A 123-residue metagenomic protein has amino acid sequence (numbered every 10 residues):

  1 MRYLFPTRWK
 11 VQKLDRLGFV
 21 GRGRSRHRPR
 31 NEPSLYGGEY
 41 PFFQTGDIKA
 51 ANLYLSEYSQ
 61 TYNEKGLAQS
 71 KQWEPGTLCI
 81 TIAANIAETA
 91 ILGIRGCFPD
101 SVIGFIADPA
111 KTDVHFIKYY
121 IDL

Functional and structural regions predicted by a protein language model:
M1-S25: Non-catalytic DNA-recognition/assembly elements of restriction-modification systems
K13-F19, K49-L55, Q72-P75, I91-C97 (+1 more regions): Basic, amphipathic alpha-helical recognition segments used for DNA target recognition
D15-G18, P29-E64: DNA target-recognition patches
Y36-G38, W73-G76: Short, well-ordered loop/turn elements at secondary-structure boundaries
I80-T81: A generic structural signal for residues embedded in beta-strands
E88: Short glycine-rich, flexible loops that bind phosphorylated cofactors or substrates
